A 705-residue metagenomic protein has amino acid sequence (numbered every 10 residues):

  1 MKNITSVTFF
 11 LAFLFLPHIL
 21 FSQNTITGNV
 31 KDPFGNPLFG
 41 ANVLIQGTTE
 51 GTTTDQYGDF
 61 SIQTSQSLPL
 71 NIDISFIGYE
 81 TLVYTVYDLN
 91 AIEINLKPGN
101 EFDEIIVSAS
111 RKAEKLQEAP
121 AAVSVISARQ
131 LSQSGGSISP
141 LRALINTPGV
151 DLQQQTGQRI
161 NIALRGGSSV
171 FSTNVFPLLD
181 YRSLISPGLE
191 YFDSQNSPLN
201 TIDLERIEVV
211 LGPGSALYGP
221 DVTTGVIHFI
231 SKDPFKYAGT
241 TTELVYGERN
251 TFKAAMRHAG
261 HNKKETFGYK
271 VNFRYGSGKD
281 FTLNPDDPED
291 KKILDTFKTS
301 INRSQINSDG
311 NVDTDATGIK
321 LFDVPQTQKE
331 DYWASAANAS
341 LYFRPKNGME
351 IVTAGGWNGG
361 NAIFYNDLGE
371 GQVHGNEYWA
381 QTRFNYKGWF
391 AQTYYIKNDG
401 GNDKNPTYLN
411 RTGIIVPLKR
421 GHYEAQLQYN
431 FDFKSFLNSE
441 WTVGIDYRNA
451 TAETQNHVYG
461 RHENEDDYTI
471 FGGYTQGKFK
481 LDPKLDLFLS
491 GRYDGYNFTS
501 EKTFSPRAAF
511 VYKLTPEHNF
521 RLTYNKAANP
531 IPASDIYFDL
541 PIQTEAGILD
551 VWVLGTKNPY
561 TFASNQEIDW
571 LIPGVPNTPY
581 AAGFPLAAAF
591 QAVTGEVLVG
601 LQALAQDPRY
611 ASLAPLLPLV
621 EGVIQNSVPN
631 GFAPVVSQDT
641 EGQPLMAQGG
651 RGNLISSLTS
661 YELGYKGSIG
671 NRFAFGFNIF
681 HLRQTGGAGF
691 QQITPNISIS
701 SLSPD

Functional and structural regions predicted by a protein language model:
K31-N36, A41-Q46, D73-E80, Y87-S132: Short, acidic, small-residue-rich periplasmic hinge/interaction motif at the N-terminus of Gram-negative outer-membrane
T49-D59: Short, acidic Ser/Thr/Gly-rich low-complexity loop/linker segments typical of extracellular and cell-surface proteins
F60-Q63, R182-P213: Short acidic/polar hinge/loop motifs at secondary-structure boundaries that mediate gating or recognition
A91-N95, P140-N146, I160-G166, V175-D180 (+4 more regions): N-terminal periplasmic accessory domains that precede and gate Gram-negative outer-membrane beta-barrel machines
T173, S186-Y191, I202-E205, A216-P285 (+3 more regions): Outer-membrane beta-barrel translocator/receptor signature
N250-G360, N376-A380: Transmembrane beta-barrel wall of Gram-negative outer-membrane proteins
R344-N358, G375-S500: Face-selective signature of the C-terminal outer-membrane beta-barrel domain
T393-Y394, G400-N402, N449, G555-P704: Membrane-embedded beta-barrel scaffold of Gram-negative outer-membrane proteins
